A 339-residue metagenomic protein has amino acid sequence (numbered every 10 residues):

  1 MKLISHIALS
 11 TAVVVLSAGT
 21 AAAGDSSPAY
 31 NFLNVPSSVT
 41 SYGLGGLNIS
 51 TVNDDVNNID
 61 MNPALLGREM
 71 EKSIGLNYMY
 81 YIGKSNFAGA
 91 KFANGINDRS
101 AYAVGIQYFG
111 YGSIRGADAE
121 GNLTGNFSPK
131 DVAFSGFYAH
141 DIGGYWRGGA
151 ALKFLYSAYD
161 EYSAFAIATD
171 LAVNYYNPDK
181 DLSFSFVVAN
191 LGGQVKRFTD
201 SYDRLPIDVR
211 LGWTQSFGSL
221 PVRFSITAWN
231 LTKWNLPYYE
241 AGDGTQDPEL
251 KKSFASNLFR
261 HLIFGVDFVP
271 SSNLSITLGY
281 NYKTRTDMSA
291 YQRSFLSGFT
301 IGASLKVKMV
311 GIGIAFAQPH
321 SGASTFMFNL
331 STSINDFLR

Functional and structural regions predicted by a protein language model:
M1-A8: Bacterial N-terminal signal peptides that target proteins for export
A8-S17: Bacterial N-terminal signal peptides
G19-A23: Sec/Tat signal peptide C-region and signal peptidase I cleavage site
G24-R339: Subset of outer-membrane beta-barrel
